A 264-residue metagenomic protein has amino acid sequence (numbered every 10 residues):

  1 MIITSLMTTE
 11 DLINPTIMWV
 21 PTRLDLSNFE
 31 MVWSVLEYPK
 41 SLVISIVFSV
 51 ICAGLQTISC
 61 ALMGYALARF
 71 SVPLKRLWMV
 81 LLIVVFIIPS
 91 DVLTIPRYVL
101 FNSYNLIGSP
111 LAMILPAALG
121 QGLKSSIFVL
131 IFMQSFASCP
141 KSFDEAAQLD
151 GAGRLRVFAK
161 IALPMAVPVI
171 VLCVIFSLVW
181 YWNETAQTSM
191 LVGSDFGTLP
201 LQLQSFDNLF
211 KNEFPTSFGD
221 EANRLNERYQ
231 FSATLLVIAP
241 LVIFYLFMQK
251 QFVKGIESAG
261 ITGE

Functional and structural regions predicted by a protein language model:
M1-E264: A structural signal for multi-pass alpha-helical bundles of membrane permease subunits that mediate small-molecule
